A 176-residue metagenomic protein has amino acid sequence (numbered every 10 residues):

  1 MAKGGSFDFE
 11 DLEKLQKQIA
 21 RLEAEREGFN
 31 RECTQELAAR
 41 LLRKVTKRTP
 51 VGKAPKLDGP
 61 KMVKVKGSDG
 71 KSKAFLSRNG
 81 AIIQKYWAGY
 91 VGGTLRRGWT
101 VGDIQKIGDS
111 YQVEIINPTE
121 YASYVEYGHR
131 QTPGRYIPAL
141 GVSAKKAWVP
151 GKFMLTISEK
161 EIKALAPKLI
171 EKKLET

Functional and structural regions predicted by a protein language model:
M1-T176: Short, Lys/Arg-rich flexible segments
